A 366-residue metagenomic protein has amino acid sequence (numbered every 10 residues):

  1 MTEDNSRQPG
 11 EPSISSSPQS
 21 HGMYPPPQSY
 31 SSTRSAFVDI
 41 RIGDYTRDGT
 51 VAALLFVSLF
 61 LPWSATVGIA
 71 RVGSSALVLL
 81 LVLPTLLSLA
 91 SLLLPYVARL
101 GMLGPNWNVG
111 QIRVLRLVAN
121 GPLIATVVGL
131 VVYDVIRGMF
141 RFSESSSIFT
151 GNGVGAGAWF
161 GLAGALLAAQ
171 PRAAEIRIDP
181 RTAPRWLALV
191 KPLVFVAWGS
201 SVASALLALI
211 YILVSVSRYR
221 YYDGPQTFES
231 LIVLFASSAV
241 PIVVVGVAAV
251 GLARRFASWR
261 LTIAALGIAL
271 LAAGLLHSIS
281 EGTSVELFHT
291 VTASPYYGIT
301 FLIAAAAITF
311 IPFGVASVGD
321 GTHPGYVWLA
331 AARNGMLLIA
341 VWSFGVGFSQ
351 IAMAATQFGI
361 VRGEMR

Functional and structural regions predicted by a protein language model:
T2-P12, P18-R366: Compact integral membrane and secretory-pathway proteins
